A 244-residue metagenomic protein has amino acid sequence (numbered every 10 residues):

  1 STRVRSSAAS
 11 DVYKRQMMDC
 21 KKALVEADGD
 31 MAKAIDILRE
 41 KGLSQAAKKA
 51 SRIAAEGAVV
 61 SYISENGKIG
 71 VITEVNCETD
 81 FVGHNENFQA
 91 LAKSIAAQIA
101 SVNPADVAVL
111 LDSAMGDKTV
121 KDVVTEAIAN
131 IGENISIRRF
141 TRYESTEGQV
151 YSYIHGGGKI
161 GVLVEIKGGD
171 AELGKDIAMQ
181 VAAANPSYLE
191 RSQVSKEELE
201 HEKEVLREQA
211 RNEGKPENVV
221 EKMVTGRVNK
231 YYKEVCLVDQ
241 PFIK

Functional and structural regions predicted by a protein language model:
S1-A9, Y13: Single conserved hydrophobic/aromatic residue that forms the stacking wall/gate of nucleotide- or nucleobase-binding
S10-K244: N-terminal assembly/interaction segments in proteins that build large macromolecular machines
